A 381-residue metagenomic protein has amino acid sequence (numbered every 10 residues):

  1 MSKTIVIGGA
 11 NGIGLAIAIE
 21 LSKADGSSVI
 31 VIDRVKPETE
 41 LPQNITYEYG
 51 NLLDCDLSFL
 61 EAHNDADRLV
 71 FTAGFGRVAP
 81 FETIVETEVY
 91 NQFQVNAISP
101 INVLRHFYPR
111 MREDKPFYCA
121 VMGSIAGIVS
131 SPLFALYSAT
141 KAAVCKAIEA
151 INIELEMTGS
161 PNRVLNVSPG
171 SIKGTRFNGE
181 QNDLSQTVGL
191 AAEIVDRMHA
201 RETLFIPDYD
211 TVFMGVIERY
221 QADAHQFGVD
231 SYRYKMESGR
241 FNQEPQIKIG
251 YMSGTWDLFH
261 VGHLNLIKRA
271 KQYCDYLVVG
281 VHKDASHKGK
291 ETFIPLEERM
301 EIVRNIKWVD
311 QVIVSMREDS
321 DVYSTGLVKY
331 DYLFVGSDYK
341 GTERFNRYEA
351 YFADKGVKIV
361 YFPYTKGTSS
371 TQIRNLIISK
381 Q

Functional and structural regions predicted by a protein language model:
A10, A18: N-terminal Rossmann NAD(P)H-binding glycine-rich loop of SDR-like oxidoreductase domains
T72-V78: Conserved NAD(P)H cofactor-binding loop of Rossmann-fold oxidoreductase domains
P80-F81, E88-Y90: Substrate-binding pocket helix/loop in short-chain dehydrogenase/reductase
L104, T140: Active-site helix of classical SDR
S124: Residue(s) in the substrate-gating loop at a strand-loop-helix junction that position the organic substrate next
K146, I153-Y209: SDR active-site lid
E244-Q381: Nucleotidyltransferase catalytic core that binds NTPs
